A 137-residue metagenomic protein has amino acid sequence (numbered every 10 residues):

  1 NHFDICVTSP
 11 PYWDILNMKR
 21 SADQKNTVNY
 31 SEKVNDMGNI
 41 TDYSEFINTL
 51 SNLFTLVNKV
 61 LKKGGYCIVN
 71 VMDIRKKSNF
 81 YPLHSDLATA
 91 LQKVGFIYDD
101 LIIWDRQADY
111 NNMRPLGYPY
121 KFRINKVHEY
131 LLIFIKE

Functional and structural regions predicted by a protein language model:
N1-E137: Class I S-adenosyl-L-methionine-dependent methyltransferase catalytic core
